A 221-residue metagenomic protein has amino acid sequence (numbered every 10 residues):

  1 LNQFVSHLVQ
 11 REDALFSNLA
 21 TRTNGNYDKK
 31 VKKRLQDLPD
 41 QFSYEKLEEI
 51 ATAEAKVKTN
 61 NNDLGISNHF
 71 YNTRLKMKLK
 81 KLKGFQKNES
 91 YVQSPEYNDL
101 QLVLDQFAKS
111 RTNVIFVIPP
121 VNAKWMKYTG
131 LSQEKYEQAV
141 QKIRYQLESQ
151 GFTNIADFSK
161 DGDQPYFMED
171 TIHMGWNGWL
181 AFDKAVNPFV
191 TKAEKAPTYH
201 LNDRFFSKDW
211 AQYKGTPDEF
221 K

Functional and structural regions predicted by a protein language model:
L1-A108, D203-K221: Secreted/periplasmic serine-hydrolase-like ester/acetyl group-modifying domain
Q10, S94, N122, D163-F167: Alpha-helix initiation/capping motif
H69-M77, T112-V121, F158: A glycine-rich, aromatic-flanked flexible loop/lid motif
L82-Q86, A123-M126, I155: A generic short-segment signal for beta-strand/edge and adjacent turn/coil regions
S90, S94, G130, H173: Charge-dense, low-complexity intrinsically disordered segments
Q101-I115, I143-N154: A structural motif corresponding to the C-terminal end of an alpha-helix and its immediate exit/capping segment
Q106-L131: Active-site segments of SGNH/GDSL-like serine hydrolases that catalyze O-acetyl group transfer/hydrolysis on lipids
S132-K135, A139-K221: C-terminal regions of proteins
